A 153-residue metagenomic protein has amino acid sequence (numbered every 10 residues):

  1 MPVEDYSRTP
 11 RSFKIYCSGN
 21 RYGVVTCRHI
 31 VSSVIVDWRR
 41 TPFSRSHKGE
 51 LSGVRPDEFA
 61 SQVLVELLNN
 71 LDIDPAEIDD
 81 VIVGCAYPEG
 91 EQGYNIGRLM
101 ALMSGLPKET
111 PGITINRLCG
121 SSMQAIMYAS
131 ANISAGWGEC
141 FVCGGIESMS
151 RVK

Functional and structural regions predicted by a protein language model:
P2-K48, S52-V63, S121, A125-K153: Conserved beta-strand-centric core segments of catalytic alpha/beta enzyme folds
R28, I73-A76, K108, G136: Structured loop/turn residues at beta-strand edges in well-structured enzyme cores
I35-W38, N69-D72, G97-M103: Short hydrophobic/aromatic-rich motifs at helix boundaries and adjacent loops
R39-T41, A60, L64, V81 (+2 more regions): Glycine-rich phosphate-binding segment of PLP-dependent enzymes
K48-E50, I82-V83, T114-I115: A short, structure-level motif marking secondary-structure boundaries and short turns
E66-D79: Phosphate/pyrophosphate-binding loops at sites that engage ATP/ADP/AMP, CoA/4′-phosphopantetheine, polyphosphate
E77-G84, V142: Short glycine-rich phosphate-binding loop at a beta-alpha junction
C85-E139, R151: Conserved catalytic cysteine-centered active-site region of acyl-thioester-dependent Claisen-condensing enzymes
